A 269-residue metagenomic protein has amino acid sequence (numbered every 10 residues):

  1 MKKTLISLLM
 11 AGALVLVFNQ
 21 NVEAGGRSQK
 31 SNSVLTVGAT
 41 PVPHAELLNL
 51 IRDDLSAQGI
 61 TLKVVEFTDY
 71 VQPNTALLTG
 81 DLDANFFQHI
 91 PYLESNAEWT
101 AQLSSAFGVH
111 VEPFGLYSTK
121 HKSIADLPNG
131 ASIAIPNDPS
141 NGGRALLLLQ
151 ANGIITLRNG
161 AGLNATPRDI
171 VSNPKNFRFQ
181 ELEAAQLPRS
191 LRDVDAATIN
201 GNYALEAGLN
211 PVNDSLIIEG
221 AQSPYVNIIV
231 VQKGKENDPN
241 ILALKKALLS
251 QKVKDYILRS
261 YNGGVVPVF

Functional and structural regions predicted by a protein language model:
M1-V34: Short, low-complexity disordered leader/linker segments with a strong preference for bacterial N-terminal type II
V22-T36, L55-A57, I124-G130: Immediate post-signal peptide segment of exported/extracytoplasmic ligand-binding proteins
V34, P41-V65: Short, polar/charged alpha-helical segment
V64-T75, A161-R189: Short helix-initiation/N-cap motifs at beta->coil->alpha
E66-Y70, G80-E94, H110, E183-A184 (+2 more regions): Beta->alpha turn/N-cap motifs
S95-A106, T119-H121, D193, T198 (+1 more regions): Ligand-binding "clamshell"
A106-T156, K254: A conserved helix-loop-strand patch within extracytoplasmic ligand-binding domains of the periplasmic binding
P113-I124, V226-D238: A bilobed periplasmic-binding-protein/Venus flytrap-type ligand-binding module shared by bacterial periplasmic
